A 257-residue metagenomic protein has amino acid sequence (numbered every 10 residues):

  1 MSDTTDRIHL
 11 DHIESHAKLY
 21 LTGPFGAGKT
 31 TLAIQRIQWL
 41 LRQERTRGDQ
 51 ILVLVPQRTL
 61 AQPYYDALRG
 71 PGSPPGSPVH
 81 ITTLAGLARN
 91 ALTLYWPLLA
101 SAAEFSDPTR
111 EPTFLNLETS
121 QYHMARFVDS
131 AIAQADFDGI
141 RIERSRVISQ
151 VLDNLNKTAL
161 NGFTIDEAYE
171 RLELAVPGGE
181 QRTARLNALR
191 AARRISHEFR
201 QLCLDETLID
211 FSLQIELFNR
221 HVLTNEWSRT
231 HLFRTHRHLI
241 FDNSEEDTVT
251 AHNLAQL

Functional and structural regions predicted by a protein language model:
M1-E14: Pre-Walker A adenine-sensing motif
T5-R7, K18-Y20, Q181-L257: Conserved helicase NTPase motor core
S15-L21, D49: Pre-Walker A (Motif I) flank of P-loop NTPase domains
F25-G26: The conserved Walker
K29-T30: Conserved lysine of the Walker
A33-I34: Post-Walker A alpha-helix
W39-D49: Post-Walker A helix-loop "phosphate-sensing" segment adjacent to the P-loop in P-loop NTPases
G48-A159: Conserved P-loop NTPase-based nucleic-acid remodeling module centered on helicase motor cores
